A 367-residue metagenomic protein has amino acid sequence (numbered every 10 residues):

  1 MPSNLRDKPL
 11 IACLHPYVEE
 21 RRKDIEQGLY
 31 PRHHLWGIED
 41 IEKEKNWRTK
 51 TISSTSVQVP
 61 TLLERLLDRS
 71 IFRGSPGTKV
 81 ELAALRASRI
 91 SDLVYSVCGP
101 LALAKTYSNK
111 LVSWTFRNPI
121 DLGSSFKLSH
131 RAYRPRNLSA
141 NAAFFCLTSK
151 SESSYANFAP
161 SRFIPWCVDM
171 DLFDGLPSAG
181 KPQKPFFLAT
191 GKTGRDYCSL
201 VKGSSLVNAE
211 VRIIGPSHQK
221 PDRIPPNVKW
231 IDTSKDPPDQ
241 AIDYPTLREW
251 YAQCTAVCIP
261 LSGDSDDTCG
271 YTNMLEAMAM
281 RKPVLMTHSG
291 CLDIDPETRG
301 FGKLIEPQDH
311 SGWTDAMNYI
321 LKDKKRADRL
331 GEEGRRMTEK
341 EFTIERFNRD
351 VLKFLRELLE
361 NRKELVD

Functional and structural regions predicted by a protein language model:
I25-H33, A179-L247: Conserved catalytic-core segment of nucleotide-activated headgroup transferases in glycan assembly
L82-I90, P119-F144: Membrane-proximal helix-turn-helix segments that form the acceptor-binding/catalytic region of lipid-linked
A140-G175, A189: Donor nucleotide-sugar binding/catalytic pocket of nucleotide-sugar-dependent glycosyltransferases
P238-P245, E249, V257-L275, M286-I294: Nucleotide-sugar-dependent
T255, R281-P283: A short alpha->beta transition loop at the rim of the catalytic pocket in nucleotide-sugar-dependent
T298-H310, Y319-K325: Conserved acidic donor-binding segment of nucleotide-sugar-dependent glycosyltransferases
Y319, R326-E341, D350-K353: A short, well-ordered alpha-helix in the C-terminal region of glycosyltransferases
I344-D367: C-terminal alpha-helical cap of glycosyltransferases
